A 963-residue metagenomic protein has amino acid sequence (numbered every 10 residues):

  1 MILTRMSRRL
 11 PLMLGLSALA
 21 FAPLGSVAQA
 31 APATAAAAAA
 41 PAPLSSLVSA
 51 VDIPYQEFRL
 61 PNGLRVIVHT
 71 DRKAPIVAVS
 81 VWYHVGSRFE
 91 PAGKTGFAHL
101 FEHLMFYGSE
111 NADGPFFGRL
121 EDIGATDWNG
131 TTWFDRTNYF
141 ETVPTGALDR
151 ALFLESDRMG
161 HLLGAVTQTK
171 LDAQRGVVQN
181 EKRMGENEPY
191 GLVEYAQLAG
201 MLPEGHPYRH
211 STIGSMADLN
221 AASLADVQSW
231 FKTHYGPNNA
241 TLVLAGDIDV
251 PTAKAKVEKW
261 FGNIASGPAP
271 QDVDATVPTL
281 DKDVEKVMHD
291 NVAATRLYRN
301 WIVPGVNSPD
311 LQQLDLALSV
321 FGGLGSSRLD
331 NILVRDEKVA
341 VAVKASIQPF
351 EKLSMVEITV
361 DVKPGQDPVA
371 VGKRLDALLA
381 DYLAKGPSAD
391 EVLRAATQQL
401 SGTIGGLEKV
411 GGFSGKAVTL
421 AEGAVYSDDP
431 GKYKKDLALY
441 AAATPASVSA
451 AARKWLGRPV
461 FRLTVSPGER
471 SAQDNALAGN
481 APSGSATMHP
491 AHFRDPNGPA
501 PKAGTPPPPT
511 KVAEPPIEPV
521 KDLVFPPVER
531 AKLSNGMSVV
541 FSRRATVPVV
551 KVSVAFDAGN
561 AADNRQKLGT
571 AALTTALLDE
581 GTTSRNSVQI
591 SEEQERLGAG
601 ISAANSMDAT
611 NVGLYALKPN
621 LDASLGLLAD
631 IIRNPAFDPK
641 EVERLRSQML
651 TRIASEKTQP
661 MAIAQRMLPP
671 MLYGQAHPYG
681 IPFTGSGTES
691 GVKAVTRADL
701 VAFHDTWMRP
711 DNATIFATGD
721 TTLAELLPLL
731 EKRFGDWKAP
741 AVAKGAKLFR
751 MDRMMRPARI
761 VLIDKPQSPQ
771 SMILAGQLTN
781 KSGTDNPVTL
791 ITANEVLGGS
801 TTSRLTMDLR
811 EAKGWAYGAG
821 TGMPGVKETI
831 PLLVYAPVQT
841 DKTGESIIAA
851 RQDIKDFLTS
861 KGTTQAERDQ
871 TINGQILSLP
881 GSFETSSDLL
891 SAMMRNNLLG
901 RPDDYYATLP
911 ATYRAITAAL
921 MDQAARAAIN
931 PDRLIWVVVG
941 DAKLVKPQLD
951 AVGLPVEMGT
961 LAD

Functional and structural regions predicted by a protein language model:
I2-Q29: Gram-negative bacterial Sec-dependent N-terminal signal peptides
A28-I67, D249-H289, N300, N331 (+9 more regions): Proteolytic maturation boundary segments
I67-H69, A74-A92, G96-L100, G114-H161 (+18 more regions): M16 family metallopeptidases and their MPP-like homologs
G114, V250-K254, P309, D367-V369 (+6 more regions): Extracytoplasmic/secreted cell-surface and envelope-processing proteins
S156-V166, W260-P268, A377-P387, I631-F637 (+3 more regions): A common structural junction motif
Q168, R175, Q228-K259, V460 (+4 more regions): Non-catalytic, conformational "gating/processing" segments within enzyme and secreted inhibitor domains
V177-G185, T276-D290, A396-L407, A616 (+3 more regions): Short, conserved secondary-structure transition motifs
